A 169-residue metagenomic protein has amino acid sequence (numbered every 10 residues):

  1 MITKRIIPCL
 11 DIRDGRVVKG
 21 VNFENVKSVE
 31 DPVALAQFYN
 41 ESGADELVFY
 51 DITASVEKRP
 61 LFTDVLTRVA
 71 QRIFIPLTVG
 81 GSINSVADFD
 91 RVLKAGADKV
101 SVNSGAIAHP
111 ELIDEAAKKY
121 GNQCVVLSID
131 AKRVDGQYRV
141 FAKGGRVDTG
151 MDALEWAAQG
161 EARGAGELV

Functional and structural regions predicted by a protein language model:
I12-D14, V18-K19, L93, A97-V169: Conserved anion-binding
N25, A54-R59, D135, R146-D148: Short, small-residue-enriched loops and turns at beta-alpha junctions that line or gate enzyme active sites
S28-N40, N84-R91, D148-Q159: Short, acidic/polar
A34-V48, A162-L168: Catalytic domains of carbohydrate-active enzymes, especially glycoside hydrolases
S42, Y50, R72, K94-G96 (+1 more regions): Structural motif
E46-D64, S104, V169: Glycine-rich, proline-tolerant flexible connector loops at the mouths of alpha/beta enzymes
V56-G80, E111-A131: Alpha-helix-loop-beta-strand connector modules within alpha/beta enzyme cores
A70-V100: Catalytic cores of alpha/beta
